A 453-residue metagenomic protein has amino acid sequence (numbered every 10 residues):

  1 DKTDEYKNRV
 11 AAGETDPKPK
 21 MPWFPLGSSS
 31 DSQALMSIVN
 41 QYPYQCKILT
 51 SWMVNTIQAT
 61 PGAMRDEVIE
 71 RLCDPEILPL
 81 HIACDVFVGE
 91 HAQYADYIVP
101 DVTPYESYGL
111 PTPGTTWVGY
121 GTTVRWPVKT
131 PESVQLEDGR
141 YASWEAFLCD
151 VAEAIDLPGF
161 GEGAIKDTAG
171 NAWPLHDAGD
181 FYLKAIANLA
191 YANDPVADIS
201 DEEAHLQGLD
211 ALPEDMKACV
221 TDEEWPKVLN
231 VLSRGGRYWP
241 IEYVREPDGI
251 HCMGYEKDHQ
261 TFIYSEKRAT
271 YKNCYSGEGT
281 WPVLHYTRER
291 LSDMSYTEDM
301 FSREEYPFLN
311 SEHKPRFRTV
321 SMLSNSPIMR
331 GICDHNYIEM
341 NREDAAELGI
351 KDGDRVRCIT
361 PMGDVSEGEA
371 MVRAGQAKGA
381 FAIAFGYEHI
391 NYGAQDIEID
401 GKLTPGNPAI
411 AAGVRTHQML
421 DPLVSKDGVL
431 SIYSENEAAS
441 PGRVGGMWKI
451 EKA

Functional and structural regions predicted by a protein language model:
D1-Y94, V102-T103, L110-T116, T122 (+1 more regions): Extended redox/cofactor-interaction regions of prokaryotic respiratory oxidoreductases
N55, P104-S107, L157, K314-R316 (+2 more regions): Short loop/turn segments at secondary-structure transitions that flank enzyme active sites
E67, Y94-Y97, F147-D150: Alpha-helical scaffold elements adjacent to nucleotide-binding pockets in ATP/GTP-utilizing enzyme cores
Y94-A95, T112-G114, N171-W173, E369: Short secondary-structure transition/capping segments
I98-Y108, G379-A380: Short hydrophobic/aromatic-enriched beta-strand-loop microsegments
Y105-L136, F147: Glycine/threonine-rich phosphate-binding loop and adjacent beta-strand/alpha-helix elements that clamp
P127-E202, Q207, S321-A453: Long, contiguous, secondary-structure-rich segments that constitute the structural scaffold of globular domains
